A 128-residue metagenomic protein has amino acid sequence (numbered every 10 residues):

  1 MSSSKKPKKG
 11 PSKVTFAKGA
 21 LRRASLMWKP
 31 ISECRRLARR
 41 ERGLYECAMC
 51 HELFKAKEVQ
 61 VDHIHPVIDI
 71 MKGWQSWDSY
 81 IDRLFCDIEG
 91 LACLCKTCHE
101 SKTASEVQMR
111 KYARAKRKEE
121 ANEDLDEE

Functional and structural regions predicted by a protein language model:
S2-H51, W77-E89: Short, charged surface segments at domain edges that flank catalytic/cofactor-binding sites
R23-A24, R36, E100, K111 (+1 more regions): Positively charged, low-complexity intrinsically disordered regions
Y45-A48, M71-Q75, K116-E123: Short alpha-helical interface elements
E46, Q60, L94: The −1 position to Zn-ligating cysteines in a subset of zinc-ribbon hairpins
E52-G90, M109: Histidine-centered nuclease catalytic patch
R83-R114: Short Cys/His-centered divalent metal-binding micro-motifs
E106-E128: C-terminal/domain-terminus segments
